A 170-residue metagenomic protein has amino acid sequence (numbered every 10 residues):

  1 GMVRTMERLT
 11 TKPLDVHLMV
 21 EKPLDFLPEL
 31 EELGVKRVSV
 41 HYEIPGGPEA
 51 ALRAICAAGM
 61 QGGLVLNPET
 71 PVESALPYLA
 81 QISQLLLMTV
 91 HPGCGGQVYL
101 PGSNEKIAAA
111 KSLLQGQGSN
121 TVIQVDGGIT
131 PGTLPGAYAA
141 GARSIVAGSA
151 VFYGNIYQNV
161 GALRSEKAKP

Functional and structural regions predicted by a protein language model:
G1-A54: N-terminal active-site wall of soluble small-molecule enzyme domains
G1-V16, A54-G63, S103-I123, G127 (+1 more regions): Alpha-helix-loop-beta-strand connector modules within alpha/beta enzyme cores
L14-L18, V38-V40, G62-L66, L85-L87 (+2 more regions): Hydrophobic faces of well-ordered beta-strands that scaffold small-molecule active sites in alpha/beta enzyme cores
M19-P23, E43, N67-E69, V90-H91 (+2 more regions): Active-site beta-loop-alpha junctions enriched in small/polar residues
L24-E32, T70-I82, G127-I145: Catalytic cores of alpha/beta
V38-G47, L86-Q97, A140-V160: Glycine-rich phosphate-binding active-site loops on the catalytic face of alpha/beta enzymes
P68, L76-A108, S112-V122, N159: Glycine/Thr-rich beta-alpha phosphate-binding loop at enzyme active sites
N120-P170: C-terminal alpha-helical cap/extension of soluble enzyme domains
